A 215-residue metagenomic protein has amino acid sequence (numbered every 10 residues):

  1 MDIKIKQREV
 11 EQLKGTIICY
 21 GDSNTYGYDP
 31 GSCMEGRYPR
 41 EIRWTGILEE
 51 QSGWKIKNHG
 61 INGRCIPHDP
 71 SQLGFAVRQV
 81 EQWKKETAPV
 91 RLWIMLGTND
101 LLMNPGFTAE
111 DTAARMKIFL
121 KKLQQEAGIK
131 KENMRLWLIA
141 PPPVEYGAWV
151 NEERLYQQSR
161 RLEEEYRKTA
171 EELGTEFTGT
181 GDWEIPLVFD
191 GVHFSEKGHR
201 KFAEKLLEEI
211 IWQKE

Functional and structural regions predicted by a protein language model:
M1-I61, P67-P70, Q82-K84, E171-E172 (+1 more regions): Serine-esterase "nucleophile elbow" of acetyl-processing enzymes
D2-L13, G46, G74-E215: Alpha-helical cap/lid subdomain in secreted, periplasmic, or secretory-pathway luminal O-acyl-processing enzymes
I61-N62, W183: Residue-level "edge-of-site" marker
